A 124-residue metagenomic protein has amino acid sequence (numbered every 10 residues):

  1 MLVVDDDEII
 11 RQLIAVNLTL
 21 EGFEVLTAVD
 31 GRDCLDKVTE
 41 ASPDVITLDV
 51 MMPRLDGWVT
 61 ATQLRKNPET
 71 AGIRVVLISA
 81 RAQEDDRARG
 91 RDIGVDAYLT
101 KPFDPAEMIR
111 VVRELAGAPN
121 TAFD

Functional and structural regions predicted by a protein language model:
Q12-L20: Charged docking surfaces used in two-component/phosphorelay signaling
G22-V29, K37: Short hydrophobic/Thr-rich beta-strand motif most characteristic of the beta2 strand and flanking loop of CheY-like
A41-T47: Active-site beta3 strand of CheY-like receiver
M52, V75: Receiver (REC) domain active-site loop signature in two-component systems and cognate sites in sensor histidine kinases
D96: Short, glycine/charged-rich "phosphate-handling" switch motifs in NTP-dependent and phosphotransfer domains
F103-R113: C-terminal output helix
